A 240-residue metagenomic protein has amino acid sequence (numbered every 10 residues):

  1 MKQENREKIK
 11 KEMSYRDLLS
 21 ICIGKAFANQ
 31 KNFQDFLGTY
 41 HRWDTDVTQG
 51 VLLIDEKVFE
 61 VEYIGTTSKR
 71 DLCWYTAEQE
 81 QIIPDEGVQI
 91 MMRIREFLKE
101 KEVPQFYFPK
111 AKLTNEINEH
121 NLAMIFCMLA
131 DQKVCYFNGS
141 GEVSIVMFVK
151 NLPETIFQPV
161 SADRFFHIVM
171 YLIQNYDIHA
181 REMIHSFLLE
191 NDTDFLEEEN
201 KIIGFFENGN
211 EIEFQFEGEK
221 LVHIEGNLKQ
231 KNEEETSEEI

Functional and structural regions predicted by a protein language model:
M1-M92, E96: N-terminal leader/presequence regions that precede the main folded/catalytic core
N32-F33, L113-L129, R181-D194, I203-F206: Short, solvent-exposed secondary-structure boundary motifs
F33-T45, K57, L129-C135, L189-D194 (+1 more regions): Short small/polar-residue motifs
R42-T48, G139-G141, L196-N200, E217: Short, ordered beta-strand-loop transition motifs
I54, N138-G141, F205-N208: Short acidic, glycine-rich loop/turn motifs
T66-S68, P153, Q215-L221: A short, sequence-level motif marking secondary-structure junctions
E86-I178: Surface-exposed beta-loop interaction hotspot
V160-I240: Alpha-helical oligomerization segments
